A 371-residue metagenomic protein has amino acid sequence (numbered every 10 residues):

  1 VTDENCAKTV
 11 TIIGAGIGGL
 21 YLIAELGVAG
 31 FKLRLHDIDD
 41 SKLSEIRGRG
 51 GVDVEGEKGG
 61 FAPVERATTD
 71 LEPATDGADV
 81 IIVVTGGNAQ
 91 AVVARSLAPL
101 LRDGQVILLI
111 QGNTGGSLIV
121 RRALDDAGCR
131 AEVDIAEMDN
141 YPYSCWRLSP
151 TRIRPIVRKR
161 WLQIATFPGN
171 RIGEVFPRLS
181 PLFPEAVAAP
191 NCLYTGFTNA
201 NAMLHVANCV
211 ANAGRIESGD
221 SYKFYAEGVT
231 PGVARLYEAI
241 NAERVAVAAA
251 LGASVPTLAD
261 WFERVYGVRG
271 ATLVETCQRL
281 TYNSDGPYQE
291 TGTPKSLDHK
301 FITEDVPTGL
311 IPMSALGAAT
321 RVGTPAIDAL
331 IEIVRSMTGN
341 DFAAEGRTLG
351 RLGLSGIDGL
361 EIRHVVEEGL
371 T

Functional and structural regions predicted by a protein language model:
T2-G56: NAD(P)+-binding Rossmann beta1-loop-alpha1 motif at the extreme N-terminus of oxidoreductases
A7-T9, Q105, V133, R160: Nucleotide donor/acceptor-binding cores
G50, L124-D125, A248, G317: Conserved hydrophobic residues forming the short capping helix/wall of the S-adenosyl-L-methionine
G59-L100, Q105-L108: Rossmann-like NAD(P)-binding element
G87-T151: Rossmann-like NAD(P)(H) cofactor-binding subdomain of soluble oxidoreductases
S149, I153-K223, E227-F262: Internal alpha-helical scaffold of NAD(P)-dependent oxidoreductase catalytic cores
A234-T371: NAD(P)-dependent Rossmann-like dehydrogenase/reductase catalytic/cofactor-binding core
